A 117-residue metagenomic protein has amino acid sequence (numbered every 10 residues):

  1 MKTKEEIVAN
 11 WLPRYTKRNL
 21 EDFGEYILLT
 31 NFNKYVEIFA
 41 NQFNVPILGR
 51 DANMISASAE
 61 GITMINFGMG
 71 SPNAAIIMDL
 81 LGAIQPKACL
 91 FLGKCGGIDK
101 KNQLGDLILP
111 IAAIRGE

Functional and structural regions predicted by a protein language model:
M1-A88, G96-E117: Accessory terminal and edge-of-domain segments that mediate assembly/interaction and cofactor placement around
